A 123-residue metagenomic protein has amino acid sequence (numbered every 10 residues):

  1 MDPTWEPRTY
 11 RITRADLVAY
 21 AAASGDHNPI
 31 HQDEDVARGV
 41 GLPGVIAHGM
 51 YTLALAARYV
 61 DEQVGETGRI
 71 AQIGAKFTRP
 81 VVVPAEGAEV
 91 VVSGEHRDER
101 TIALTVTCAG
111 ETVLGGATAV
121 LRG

Functional and structural regions predicted by a protein language model:
M1-A47: Catalytic strand-loop segment that frames the active site of acyl-thioester-processing enzymes
M1-W5, V83-G87, V91-G123: HotDog/MaoC-like acyl-thioester-processing domains
I12, F77, L121-G123: Hydrophobic residues in beta-strands and at strand termini
A21, A57-Y59, C108: Generic low-complexity, intrinsically disordered sequence content enriched in small uncharged/hydrophobic residues
V40-P43, T52-V91, H96-D98: Hydrophobic beta-strand-centered segment that forms part of the acyl-chain substrate-binding groove
I46-Y51, G116: Noncatalytic linker/hinge segments flanking ATPase motor cores
